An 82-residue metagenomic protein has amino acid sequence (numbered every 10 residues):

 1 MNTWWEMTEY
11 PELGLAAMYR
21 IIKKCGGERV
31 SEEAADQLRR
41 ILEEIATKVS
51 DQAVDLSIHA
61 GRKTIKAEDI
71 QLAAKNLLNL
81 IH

Functional and structural regions predicted by a protein language model:
M1-H82: Intrinsically disordered, low-complexity terminal regions
